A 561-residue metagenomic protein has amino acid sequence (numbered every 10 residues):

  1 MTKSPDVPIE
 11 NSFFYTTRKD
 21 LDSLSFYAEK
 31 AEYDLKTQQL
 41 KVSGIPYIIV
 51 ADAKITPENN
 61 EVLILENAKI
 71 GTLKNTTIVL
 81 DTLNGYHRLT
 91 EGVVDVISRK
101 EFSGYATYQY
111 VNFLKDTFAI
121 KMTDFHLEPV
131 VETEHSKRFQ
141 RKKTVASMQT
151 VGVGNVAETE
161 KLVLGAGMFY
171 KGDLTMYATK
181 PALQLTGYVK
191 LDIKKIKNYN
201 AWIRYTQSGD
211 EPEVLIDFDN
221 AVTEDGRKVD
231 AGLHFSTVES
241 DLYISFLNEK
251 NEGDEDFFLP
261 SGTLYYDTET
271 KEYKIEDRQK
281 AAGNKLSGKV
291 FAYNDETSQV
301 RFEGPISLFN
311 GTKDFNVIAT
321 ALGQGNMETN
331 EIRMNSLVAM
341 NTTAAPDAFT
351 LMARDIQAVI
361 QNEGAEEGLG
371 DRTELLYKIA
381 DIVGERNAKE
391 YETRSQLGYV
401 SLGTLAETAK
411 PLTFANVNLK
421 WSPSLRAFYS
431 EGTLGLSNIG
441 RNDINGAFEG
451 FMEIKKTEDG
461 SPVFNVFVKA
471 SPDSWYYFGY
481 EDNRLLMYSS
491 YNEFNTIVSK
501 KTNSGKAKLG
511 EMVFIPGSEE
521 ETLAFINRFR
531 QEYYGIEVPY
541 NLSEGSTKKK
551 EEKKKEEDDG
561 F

Functional and structural regions predicted by a protein language model:
M1-F561: Structural signature for solvent-exposed beta-strand/loop edge elements and short helix-capping sites, enriched
